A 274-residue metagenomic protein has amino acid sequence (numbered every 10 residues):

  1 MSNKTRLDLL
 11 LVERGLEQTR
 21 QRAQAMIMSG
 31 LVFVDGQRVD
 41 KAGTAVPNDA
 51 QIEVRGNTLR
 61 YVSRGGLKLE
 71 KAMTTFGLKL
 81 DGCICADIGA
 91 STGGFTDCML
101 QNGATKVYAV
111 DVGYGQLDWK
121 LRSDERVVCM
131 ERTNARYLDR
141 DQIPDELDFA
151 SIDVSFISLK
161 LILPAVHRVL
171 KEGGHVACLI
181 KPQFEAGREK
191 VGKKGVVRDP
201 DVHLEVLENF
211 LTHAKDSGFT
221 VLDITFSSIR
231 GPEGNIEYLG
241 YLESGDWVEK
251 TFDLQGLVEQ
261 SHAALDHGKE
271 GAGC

Functional and structural regions predicted by a protein language model:
M1-A50, I84-C85: A basic, amphipathic helix-loop patch mediating RNA/tRNA/ribosome contacts
D81-S91: Conserved class I S-adenosyl-L-methionine
G93-G94, G115: Glycine-rich SAM-binding Motif I of class I
C98-K106: Conserved S-adenosyl-L-methionine
T105-L161: S-adenosyl-L-methionine
K160-A177: A short glycine-rich, Lys/Arg-flanked "PGG" loop and its adjoining helix->strand segment in the class I
P182-D199: Short, glycine-/aromatic-enriched active-site segment of Class I SAM-dependent methyltransferases
I236, Y241-C274: Flexible, glycine-/basic-rich loop-and-beta segments that form/coincide with the SAM-dependent methyltransferase
